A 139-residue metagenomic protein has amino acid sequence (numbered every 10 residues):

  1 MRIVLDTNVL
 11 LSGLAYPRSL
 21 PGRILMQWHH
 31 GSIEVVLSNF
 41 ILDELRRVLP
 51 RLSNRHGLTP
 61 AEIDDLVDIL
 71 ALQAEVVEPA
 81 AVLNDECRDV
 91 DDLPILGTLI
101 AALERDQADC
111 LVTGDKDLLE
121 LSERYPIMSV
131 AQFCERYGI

Functional and structural regions predicted by a protein language model:
M1-L37: Short, well-structured N-terminal submotif of metal-dependent ribonuclease cores
T7, N39-F40, G114-K116: Short secondary-structure boundary segments
L11, L42-D43, L118, C134: Alpha-helix N-cap/helix-start and coil->helix boundary motif
L14-A15, L49, S122-Y125: Short, flexible helix/strand-to-coil boundary loops that buttress conserved ligand/catalytic motifs in alpha/beta
S19, V36, A61, E86-L93: Residues at secondary-structure transition points
Q27-V82: PIN-domain endoribonuclease scaffold, especially VapC-family toxins
A71-C110: Active-site neighborhoods of divalent-metal-dependent phosphate/nucleic-acid chemistry enzymes
R105-V112, K116-I139: Acidic, PIN/NYN-like endoribonuclease modules and their adjacent C-terminal/linker elements
